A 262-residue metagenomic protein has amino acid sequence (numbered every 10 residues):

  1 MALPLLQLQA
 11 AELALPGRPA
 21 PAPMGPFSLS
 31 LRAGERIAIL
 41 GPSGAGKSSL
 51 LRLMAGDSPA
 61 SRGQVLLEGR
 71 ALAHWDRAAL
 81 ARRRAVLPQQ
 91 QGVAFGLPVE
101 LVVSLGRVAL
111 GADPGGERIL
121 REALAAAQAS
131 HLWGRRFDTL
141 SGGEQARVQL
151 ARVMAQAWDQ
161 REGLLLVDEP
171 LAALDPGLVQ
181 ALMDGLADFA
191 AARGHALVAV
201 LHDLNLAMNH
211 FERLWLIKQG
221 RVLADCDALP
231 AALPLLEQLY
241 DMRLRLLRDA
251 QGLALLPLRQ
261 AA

Functional and structural regions predicted by a protein language model:
L40-P42: The feature captures the beta-strand-to-loop junction immediately N-terminal to the Walker
A55: Helix-to-loop junction immediately C-terminal to a conserved catalytic motif
G63-A71: Conserved ABC transporter NBD signature motif
A123-T139, A157-E162: Conserved ABC nucleotide-binding domain
G163-E169: Catalytic Walker B motif of ABC-type/P-loop ATPase nucleotide-binding domains
L201-H202: H-loop/switch region of ABC-family ATPase nucleotide-binding domains
W215, Q219-L229: Conserved switch/coupling elements of ABC/ABC-like ATPase nucleotide-binding domains
L229, L233-A262: ABC ATPase nucleotide-binding domains
